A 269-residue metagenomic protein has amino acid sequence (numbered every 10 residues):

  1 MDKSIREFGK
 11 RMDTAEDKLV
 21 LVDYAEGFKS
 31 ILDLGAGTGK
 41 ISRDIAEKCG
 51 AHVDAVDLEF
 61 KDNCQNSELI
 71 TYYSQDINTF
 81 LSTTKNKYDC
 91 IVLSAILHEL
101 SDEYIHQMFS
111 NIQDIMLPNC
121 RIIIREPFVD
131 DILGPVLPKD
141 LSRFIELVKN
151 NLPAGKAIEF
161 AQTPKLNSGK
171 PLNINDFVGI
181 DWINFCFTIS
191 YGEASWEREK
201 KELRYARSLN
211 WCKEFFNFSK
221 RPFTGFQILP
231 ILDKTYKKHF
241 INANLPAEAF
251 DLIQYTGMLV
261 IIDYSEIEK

Functional and structural regions predicted by a protein language model:
M1-K18: Class I SAM-dependent methyltransferase Rossmann-like catalytic core, especially the SAM/SAH-binding loop
K29-G37: Conserved class I S-adenosyl-L-methionine
T38-T79: Class I SAM-dependent methyltransferase SAM/SAH-binding core
V92: A conserved beta-strand element that flanks and buttresses the S-adenosyl-L-methionine
A95-I96: Short catalytic micro-motifs in class I SAM-dependent methyltransferases
H106-P118: A short glycine-rich, Lys/Arg-flanked "PGG" loop and its adjoining helix->strand segment in the class I
I123-N150: Conserved class I S-adenosyl-L-methionine
K201, Y205-R207, F215, S219-S265: Conserved Class I S-adenosyl-L-methionine
